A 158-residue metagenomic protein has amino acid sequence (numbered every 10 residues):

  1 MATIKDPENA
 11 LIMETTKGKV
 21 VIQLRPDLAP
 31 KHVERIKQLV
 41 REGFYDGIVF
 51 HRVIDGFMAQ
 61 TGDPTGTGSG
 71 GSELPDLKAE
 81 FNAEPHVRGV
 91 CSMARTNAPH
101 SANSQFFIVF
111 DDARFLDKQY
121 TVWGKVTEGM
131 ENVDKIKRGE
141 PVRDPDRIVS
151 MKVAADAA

Functional and structural regions predicted by a protein language model:
M1-A158: Cyclophilin-like peptidyl-prolyl cis-trans isomerases
